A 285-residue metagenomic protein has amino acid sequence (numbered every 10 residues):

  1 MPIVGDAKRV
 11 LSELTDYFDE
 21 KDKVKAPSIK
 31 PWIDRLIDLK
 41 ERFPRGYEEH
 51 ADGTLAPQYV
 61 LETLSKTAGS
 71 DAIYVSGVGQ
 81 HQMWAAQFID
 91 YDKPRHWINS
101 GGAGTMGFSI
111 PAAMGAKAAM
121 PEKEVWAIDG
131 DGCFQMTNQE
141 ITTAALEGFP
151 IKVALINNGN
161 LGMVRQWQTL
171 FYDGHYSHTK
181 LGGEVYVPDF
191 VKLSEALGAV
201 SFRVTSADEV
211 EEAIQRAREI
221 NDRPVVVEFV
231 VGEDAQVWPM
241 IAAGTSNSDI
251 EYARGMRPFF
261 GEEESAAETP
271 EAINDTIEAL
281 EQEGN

Functional and structural regions predicted by a protein language model:
M1-I33: Glycine-rich, acidic loop regions that bind phosphate or pyrophosphate groups
P2-V4, K8-S12, I73, W84-N285: Thiamine diphosphate
L11-D22, L36, K40-Y47, S65-A68 (+5 more regions): Structural signal for hydrophobic packing residues in well-ordered secondary-structure cores of soluble enzyme domains
D19, K25, A56, G69 (+2 more regions): Alpha-helix initiation/capping motif
K25-S28, A56, D189, S206: A diffuse structural propensity rather than consistent per-protein peaks
A26-P31, G77-V78, E228: Short coil/turn segments at secondary-structure boundaries
K30-E41, G232-D234, A243: A short, charged, Gly/Pro-tolerant segment at domain boundaries
R35-A116: Active-site diphosphate/adenylate-binding microenvironment
